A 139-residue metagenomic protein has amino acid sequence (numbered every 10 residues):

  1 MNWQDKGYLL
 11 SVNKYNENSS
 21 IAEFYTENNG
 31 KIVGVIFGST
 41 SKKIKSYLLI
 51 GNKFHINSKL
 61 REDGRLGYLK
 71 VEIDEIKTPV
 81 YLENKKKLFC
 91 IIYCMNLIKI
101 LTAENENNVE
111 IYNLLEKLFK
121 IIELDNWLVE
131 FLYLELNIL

Functional and structural regions predicted by a protein language model:
M1-S20, Y25-L139: Non-catalytic alpha-helical scaffolds and adjoining flexible linkers that form interface surfaces for assembly
